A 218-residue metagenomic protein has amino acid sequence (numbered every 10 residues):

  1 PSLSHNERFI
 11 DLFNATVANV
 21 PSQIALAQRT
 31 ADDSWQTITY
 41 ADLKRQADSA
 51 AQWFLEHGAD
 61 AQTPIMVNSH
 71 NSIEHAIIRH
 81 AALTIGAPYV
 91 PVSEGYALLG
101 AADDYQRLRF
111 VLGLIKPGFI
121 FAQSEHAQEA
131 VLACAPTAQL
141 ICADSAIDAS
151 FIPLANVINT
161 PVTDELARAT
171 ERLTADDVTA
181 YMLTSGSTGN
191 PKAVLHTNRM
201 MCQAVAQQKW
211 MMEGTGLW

Functional and structural regions predicted by a protein language model:
L3-A27, R45: A short N-terminal helical cap/helix-turn-helix that marks the beginning of AMP-binding/adenylate-forming
P21-I24, C142-A143, N156-L183, N190 (+2 more regions): Conserved pre-ATP/AMP-binding loop-to-beta segment of ANL
S22-I77, A97-Q106, N156-V162, H196-R199: Conserved AMP-binding/adenylate-forming core of the ANL superfamily
T37-A41, E171-R172, T179-A206: Conserved AMP-binding A3 loop
L55, I73-S93, Q208-K209: Hydrophobic alpha-helical segments in the ANL/AMP-binding
S69, A138-D148: Short beta-strand elements of ligand-binding domains
V90-A133, P161-T163, A204-W218: Conserved ATP-dependent adenylate/AMP-binding module captured primarily in the ANL superfamily
